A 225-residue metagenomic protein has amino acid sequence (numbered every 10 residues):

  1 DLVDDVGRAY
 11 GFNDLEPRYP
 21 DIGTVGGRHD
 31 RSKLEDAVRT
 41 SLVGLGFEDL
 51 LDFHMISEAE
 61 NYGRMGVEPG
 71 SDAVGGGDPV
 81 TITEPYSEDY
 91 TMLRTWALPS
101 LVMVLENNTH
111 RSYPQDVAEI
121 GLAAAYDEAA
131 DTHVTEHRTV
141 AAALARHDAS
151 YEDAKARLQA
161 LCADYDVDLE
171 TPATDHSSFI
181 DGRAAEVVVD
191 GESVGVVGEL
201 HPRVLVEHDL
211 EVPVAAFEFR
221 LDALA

Functional and structural regions predicted by a protein language model:
D1-A225: Extended beta-strand-rich architecture
